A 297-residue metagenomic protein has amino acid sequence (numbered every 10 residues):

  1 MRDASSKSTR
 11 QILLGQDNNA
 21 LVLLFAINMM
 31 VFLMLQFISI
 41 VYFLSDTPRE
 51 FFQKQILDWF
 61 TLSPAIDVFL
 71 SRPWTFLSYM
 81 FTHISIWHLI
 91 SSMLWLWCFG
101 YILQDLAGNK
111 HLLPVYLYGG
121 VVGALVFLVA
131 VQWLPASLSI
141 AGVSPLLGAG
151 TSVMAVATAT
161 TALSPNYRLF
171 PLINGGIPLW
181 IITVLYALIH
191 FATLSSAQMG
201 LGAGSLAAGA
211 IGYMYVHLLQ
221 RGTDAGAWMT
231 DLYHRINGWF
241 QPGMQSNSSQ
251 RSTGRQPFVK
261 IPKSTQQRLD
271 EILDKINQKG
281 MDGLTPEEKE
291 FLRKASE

Functional and structural regions predicted by a protein language model:
M1-Q250, Q256, I272: A detector for small-residue-rich transmembrane helices and their helix-helix packing motifs
S248-E297: C-terminal regulatory/interaction regions
